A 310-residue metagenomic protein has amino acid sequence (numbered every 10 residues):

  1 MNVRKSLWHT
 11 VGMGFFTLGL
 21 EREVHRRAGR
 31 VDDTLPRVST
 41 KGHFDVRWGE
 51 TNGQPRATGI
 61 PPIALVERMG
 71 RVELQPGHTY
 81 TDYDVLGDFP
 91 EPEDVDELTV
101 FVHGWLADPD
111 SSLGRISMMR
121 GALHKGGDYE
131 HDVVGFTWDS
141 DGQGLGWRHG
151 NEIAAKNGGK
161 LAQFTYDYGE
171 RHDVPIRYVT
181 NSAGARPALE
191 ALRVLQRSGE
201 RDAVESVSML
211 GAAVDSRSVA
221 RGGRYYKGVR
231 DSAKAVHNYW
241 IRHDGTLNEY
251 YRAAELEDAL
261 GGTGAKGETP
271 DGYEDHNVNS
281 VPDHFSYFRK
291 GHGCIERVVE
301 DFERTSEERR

Functional and structural regions predicted by a protein language model:
K5-R22: Hydrophobic alpha-helical topogenic segments used for membrane insertion/localization
G19, V24-D94, V102-P109, L113-D173 (+2 more regions): Lipolytic serine-hydrolase domain surface
L161, V179-G184, A188, R193: Gly/Ala-rich beta-loop-alpha elbow adjacent to hydrolase catalytic centers
E170-S182: Alpha/beta-hydrolase fold nucleophile elbow
